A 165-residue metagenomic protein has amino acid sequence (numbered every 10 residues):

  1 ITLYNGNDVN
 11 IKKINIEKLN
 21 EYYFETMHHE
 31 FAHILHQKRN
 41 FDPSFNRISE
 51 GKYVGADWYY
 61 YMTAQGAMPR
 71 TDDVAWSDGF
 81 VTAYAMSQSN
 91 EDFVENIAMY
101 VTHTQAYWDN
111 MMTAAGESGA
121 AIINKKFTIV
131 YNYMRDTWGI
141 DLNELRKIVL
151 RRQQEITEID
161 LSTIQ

Functional and structural regions predicted by a protein language model:
I1-Q165: Active-site-flanking segments in enzyme catalytic domains
